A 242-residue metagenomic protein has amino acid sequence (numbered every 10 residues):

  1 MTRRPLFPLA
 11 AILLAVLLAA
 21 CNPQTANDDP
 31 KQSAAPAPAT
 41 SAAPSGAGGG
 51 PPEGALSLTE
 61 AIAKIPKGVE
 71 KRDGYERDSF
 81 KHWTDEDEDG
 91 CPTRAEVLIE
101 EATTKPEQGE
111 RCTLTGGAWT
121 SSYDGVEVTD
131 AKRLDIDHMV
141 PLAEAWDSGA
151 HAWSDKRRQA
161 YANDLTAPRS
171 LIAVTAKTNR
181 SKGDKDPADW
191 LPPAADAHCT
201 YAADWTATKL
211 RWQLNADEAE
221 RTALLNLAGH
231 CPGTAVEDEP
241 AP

Functional and structural regions predicted by a protein language model:
M1-A19: Sec-dependent bacterial lipoprotein signal peptides
L9, L18-P66, N226-P242: N-terminal low-complexity, Pro/Thr-rich disordered segments that flank secretion/membrane-targeting signals
P52, L56-T84, E96-T103: Short, surface-exposed beta-strand/turn modules with glycine/proline-rich turns and flanking aromatic residues
R77-W83, T93, V97-A118, S122 (+1 more regions): N-terminal post-signal-peptidase region of extra-cytosolic proteins
E86-G90: Acidic, glycine-anchored loop motifs typical of Ca2+
S121-P242: Domain-level detector of nuclease and nuclease-like folds in predominantly extracellular/periplasmic contexts
